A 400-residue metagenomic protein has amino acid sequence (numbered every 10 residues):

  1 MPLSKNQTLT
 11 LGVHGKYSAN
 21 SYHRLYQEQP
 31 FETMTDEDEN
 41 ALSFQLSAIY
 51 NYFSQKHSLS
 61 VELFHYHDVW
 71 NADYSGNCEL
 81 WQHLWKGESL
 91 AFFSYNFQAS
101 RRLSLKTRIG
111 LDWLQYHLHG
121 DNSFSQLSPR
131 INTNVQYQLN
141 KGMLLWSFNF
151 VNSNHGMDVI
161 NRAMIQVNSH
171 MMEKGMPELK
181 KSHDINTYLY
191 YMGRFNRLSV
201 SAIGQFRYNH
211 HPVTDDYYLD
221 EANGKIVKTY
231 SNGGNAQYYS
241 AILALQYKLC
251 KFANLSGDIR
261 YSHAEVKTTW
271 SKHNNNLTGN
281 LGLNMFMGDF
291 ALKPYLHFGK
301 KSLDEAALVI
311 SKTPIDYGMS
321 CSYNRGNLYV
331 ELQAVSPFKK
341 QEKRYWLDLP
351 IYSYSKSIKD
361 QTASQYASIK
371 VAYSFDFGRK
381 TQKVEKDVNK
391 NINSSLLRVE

Functional and structural regions predicted by a protein language model:
P2-S21, D36-E400: Exposed, low-structure sequence patches enriched in small/polar residues
Q27-M34: A cross-kingdom feature marking solvent-exposed beta-strand/loop segments within repeated, beta-rich binding/scaffold
